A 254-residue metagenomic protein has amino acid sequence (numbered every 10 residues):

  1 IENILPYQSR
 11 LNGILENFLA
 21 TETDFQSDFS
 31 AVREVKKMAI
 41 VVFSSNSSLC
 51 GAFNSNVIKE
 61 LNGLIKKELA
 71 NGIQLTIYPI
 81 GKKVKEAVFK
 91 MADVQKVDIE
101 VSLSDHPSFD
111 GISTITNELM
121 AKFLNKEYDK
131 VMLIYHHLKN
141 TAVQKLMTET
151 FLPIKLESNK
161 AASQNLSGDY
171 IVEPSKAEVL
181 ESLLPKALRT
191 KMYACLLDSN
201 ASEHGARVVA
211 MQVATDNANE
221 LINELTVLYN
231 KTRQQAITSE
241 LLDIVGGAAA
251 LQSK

Functional and structural regions predicted by a protein language model:
I1-K254: C-terminal beta-strand-loop-alpha-helix "lid" module of Rossmann-like NAD(P)-dependent dehydrogenases
